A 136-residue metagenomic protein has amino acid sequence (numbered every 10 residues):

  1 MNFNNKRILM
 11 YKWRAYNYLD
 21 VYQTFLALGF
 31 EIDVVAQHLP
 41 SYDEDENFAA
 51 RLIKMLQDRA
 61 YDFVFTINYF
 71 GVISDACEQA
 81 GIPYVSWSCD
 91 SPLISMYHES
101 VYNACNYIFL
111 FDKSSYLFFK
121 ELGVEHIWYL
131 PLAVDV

Functional and structural regions predicted by a protein language model:
M1-A80: N-terminal pre-catalytic "stem/leader" segment of glycosyltransferase-like enzymes
G81, S86-V136: Catalytic core of nucleotide-activated saccharide and alditol-phosphate transferases
